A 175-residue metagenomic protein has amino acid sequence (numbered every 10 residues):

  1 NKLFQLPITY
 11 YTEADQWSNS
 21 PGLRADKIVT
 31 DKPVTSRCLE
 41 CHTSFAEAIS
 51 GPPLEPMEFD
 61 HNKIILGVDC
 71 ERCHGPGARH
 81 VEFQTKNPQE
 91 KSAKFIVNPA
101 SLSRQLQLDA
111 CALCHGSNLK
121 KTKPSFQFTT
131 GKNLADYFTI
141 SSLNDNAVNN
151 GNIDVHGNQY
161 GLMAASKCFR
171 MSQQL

Functional and structural regions predicted by a protein language model:
N1, Q5-P7, N19-R24, E47-L175: Primarily the internal scaffold of c-type cytochrome electron-transfer domains, especially repeated/multiheme c-type
N1-Q5, D31-A48: N-terminal export/assembly segments and adjacent metallocofactor-ligating motifs of anaerobic energy-metabolism
P7-P33: Extended active-site and interfacial segments that coordinate phosphate-rich ligands in large catalytic machineries
